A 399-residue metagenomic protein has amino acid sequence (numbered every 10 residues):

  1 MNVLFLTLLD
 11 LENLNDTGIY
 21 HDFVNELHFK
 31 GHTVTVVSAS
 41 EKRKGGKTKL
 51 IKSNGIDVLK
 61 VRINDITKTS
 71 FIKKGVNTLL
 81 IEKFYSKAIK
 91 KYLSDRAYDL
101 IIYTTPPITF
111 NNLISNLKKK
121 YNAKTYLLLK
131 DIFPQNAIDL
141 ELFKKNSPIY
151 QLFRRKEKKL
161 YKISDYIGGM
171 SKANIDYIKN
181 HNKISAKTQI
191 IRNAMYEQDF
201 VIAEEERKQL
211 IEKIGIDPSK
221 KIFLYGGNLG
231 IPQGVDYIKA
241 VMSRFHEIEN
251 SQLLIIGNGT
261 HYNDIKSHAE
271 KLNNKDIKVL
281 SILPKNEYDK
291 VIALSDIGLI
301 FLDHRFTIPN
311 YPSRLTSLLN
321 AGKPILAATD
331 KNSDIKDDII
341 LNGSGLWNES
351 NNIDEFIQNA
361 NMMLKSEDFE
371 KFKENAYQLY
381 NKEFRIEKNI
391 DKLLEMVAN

Functional and structural regions predicted by a protein language model:
M1-D57, F245: N-terminal subdomain of nucleotide-sugar transferases
L4, D217-Q233, I238-M242, L254: Conserved donor-binding/catalytic core segment of Leloir-type glycosyltransferases
L14, Q233, P284-V291, G298-L319 (+1 more regions): Nucleotide-sugar-dependent
S40, A173, A194: Carbohydrate-associated surface elements
T48-I51, V201-I216: A short helix/loop element that forms part of the nucleotide-sugar donor recognition site in Leloir-type
T109-N112, N116-K120, P148-I167: Membrane-proximal helix-turn-helix segments that form the acceptor-binding/catalytic region of lipid-linked
I248-N250, I256-G257, Y262-D289: Nucleotide-activated donor-binding/catalytic signature segment of Leloir-type glycosyltransferases, i.e., the conserved
N351-E355, E367-V397: A charged, aromatic-enriched C-terminal amphipathic alpha-helix characteristic of glycosyltransferases across folds
